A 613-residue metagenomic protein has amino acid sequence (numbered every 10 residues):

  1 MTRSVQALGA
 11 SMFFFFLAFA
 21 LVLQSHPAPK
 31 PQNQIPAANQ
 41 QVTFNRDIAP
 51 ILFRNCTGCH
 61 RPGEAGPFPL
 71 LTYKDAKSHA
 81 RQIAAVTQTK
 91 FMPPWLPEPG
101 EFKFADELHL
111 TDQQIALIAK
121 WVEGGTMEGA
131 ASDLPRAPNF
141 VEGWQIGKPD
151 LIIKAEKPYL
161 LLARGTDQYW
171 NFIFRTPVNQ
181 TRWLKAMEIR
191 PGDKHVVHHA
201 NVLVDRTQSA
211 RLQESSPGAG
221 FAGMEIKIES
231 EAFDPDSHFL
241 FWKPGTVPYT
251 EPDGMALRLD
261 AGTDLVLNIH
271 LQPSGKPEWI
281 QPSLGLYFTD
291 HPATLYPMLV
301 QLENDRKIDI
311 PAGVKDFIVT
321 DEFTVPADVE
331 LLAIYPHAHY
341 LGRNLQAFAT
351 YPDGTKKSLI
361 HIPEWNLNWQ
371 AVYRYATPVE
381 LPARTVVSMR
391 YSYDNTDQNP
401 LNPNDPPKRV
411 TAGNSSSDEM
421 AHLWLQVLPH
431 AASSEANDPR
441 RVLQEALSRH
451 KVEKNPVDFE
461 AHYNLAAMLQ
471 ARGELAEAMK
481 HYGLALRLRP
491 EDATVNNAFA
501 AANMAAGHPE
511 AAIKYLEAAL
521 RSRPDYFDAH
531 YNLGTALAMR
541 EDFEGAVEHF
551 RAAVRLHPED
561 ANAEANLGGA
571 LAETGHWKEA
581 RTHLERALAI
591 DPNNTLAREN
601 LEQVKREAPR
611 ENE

Functional and structural regions predicted by a protein language model:
F19-N179, A186, R190, G262-N268 (+1 more regions): Aromatic- and Gly/Pro-enriched helix-to-coil junctions and flexible linker segments
P97-F104, D133-W183, E188-E330, P336-A431: Beta-strand-centric surfaces of beta-sandwich/beta-rich domains
R440-A446, R472-L484, E491-T494, A505-A518 (+3 more regions): Structural signature of tandem alpha-helical TPR/SEL1-like repeats, specifically the intra-repeat loop/turn
F459-E460, A493-T494, F527-D528, A561-N562 (+1 more regions): Helix-start (N-cap) detector for alpha-helical repeat units in TPR-like alpha-solenoids, especially tetratricopeptide
